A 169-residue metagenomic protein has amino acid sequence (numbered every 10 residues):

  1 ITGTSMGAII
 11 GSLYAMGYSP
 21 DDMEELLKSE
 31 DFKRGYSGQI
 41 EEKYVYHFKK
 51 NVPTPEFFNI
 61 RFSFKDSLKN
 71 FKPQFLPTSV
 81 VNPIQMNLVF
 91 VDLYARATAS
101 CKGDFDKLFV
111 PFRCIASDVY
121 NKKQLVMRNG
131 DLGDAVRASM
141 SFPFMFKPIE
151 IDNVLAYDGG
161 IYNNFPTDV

Functional and structural regions predicted by a protein language model:
I1-T4, L13-V169: Patatin-like phospholipase
I10: Acidic, glycine-enriched active-site microenvironments
